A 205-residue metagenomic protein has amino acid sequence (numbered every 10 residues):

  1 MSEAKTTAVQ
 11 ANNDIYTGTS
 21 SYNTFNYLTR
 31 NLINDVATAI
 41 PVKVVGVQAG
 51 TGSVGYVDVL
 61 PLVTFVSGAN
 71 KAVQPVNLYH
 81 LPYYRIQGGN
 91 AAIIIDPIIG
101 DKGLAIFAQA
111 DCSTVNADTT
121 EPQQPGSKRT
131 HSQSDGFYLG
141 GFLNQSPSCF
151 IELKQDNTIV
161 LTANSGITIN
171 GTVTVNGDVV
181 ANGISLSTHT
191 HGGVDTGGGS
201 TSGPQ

Functional and structural regions predicted by a protein language model:
S2-E3, T188-Q205: Protruding loop/beta-arch "assembly-hinge" segments enriched in small, turn-prone residues
S2-G166: Hydrophobic packing positions characteristic of elongated beta-solenoid/beta-helix-type spike/fiber shafts
L153-S185, H189-D195: Low-complexity, small-hydrophobic/phenylalanine-enriched stretches that adopt extended beta/coil conformations used
